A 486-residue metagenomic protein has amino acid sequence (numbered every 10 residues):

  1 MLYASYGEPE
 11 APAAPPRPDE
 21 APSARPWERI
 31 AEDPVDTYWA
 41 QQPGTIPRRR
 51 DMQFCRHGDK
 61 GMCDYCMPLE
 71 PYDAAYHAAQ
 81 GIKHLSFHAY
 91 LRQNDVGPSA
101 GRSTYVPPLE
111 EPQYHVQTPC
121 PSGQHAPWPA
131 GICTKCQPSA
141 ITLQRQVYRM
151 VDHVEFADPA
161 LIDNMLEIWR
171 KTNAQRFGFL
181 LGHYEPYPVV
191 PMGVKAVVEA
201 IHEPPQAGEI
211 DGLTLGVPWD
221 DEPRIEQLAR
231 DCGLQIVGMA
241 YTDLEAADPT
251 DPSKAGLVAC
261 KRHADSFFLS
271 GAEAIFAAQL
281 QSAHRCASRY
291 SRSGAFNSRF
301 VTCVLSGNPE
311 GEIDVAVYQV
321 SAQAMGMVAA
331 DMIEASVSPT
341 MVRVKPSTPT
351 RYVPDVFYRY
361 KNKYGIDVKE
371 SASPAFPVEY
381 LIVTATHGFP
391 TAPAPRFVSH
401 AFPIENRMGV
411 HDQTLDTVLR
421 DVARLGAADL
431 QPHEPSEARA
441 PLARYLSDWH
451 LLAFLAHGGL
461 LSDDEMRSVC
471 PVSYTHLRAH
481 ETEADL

Functional and structural regions predicted by a protein language model:
M1-L2, E481: Accessible peptide chain termini
Y3-I236, L244-R359, K363, T384: Conserved beta-strand-loop surface patch within small alpha/beta domains used for substrate/adaptor or ligand engagement
A295-R467, P471-S473: Eukaryote-biased recognition of electropositive, low-complexity segments and basic polyanion/acidic-motif-binding
T475-T482: Conserved small/polar residues in nucleotide/adenosyl-binding loops
